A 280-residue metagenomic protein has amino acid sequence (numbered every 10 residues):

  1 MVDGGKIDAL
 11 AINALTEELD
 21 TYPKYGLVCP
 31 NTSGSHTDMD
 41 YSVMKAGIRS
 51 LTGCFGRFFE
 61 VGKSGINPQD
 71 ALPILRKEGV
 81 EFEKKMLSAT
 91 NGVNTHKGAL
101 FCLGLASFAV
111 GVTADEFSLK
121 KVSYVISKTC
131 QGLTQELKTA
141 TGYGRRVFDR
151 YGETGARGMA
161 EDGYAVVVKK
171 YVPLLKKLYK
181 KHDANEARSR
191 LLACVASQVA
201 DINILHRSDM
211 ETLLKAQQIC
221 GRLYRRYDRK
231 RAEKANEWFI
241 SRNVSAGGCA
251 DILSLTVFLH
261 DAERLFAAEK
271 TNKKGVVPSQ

Functional and structural regions predicted by a protein language model:
M1-I66, L72-R76, V110-E237, S241-N243 (+1 more regions): Phosphate-rich cofactor/ligand-interacting catalytic cores and adjacent structured alpha/beta frameworks
G56-F108: Long, hydrophobic/aromatic-enriched structural stretches that serve as scaffold segments
K84-K97, Y179, E237-A246: A short glycine/serine-rich beta->alpha loop
L103, S254-L255: Hydrophobic faces of alpha-helical transmembrane segments in multi-pass integral membrane proteins
G248-S254: Catalytic cores of Mg2+-dependent Asp-rich isoprenoid enzymes
